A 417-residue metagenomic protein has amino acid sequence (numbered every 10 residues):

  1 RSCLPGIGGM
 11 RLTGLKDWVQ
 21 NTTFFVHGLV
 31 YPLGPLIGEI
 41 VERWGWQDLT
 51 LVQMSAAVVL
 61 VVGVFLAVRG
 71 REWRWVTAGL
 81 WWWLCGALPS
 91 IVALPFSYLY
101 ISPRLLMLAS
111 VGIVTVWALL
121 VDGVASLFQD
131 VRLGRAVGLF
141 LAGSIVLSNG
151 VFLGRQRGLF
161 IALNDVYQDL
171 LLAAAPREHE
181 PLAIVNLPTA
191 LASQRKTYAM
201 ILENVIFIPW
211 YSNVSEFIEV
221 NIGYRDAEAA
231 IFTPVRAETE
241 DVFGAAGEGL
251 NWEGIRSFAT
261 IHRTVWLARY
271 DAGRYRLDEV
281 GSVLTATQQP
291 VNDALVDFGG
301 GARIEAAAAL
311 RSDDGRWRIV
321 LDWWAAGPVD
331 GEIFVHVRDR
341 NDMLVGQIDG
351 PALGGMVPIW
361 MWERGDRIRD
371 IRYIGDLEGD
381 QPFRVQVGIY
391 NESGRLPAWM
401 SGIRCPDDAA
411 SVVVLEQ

Functional and structural regions predicted by a protein language model:
R1-R225, E240, G247, I261 (+2 more regions): Polytopic membrane enzymes that build or remodel cell-surface glycoconjugates and lipids
L172-L182, N186-Q417: C-terminal luminal/periplasmic domains and tails of membrane-associated envelope-modifying transferases
